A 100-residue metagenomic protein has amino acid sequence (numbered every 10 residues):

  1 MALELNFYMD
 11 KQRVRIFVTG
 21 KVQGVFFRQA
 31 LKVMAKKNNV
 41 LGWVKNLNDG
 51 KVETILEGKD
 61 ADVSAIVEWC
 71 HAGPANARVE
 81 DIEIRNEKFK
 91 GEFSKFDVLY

Functional and structural regions predicted by a protein language model:
A2-Y100: Intrinsically disordered, low-complexity, mixed-charge
